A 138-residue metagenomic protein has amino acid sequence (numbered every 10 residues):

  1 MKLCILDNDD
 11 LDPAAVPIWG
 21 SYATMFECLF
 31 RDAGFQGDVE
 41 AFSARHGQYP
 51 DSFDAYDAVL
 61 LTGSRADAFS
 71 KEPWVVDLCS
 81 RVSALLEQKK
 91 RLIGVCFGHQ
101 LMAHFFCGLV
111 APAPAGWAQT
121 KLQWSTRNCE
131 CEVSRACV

Functional and structural regions predicted by a protein language model:
M1-R81, E87-Q88: N-terminal beta1-alpha1 cap of cysteine-dependent amidohydrolase-like domains
P17-I18, M25, T120-L122, V138: Helical cap/lid subdomains and adjacent loops of hydrolase enzymes that gate the active-site channel and determine
D38-E40, L109, A136: Conserved beta-strand segments of alpha/beta enzyme cores
T62-N128: Cysteine-nucleophile active-site neighborhood
E130-V138: Catalytic beta-strand/loop cores that center a nucleophilic Ser/Cys/Thr and support acyl-enzyme chemistry
